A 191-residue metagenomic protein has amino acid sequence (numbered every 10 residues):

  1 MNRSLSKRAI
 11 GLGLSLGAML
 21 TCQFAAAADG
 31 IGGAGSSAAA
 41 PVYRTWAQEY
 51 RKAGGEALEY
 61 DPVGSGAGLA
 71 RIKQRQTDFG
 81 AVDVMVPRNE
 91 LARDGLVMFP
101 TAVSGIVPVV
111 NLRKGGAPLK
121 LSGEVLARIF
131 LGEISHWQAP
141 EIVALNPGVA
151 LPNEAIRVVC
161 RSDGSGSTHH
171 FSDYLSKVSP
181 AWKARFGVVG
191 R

Functional and structural regions predicted by a protein language model:
M1-K7: N-terminal secretory signal peptides that target proteins for export/translocation
G11-Q23: Bacterial N-terminal signal peptides
A26-R191: Flexible loop/hinge segments at secondary-structure junctions
